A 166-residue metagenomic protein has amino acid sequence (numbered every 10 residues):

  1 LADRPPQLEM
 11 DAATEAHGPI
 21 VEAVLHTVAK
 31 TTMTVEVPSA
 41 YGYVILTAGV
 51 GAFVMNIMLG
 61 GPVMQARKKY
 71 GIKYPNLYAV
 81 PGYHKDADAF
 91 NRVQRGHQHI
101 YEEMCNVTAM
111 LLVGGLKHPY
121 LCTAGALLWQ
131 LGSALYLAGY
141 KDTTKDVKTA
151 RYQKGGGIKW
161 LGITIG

Functional and structural regions predicted by a protein language model:
A2-S39, N76-D86: Transit-peptide-like, low-complexity N-terminal presequences and other terminal intrinsically disordered regions
I20-A23, M33-T47, L111-C122: Helix-coil boundary and interhelical linker segments in multi-pass alpha-helical membrane proteins
V44-N56: Alpha-helical transmembrane segments
F53-K69, Q130-K141: Transmembrane alpha-helical segments that form the membrane-embedded catalytic/substrate-channel core of multi-pass
G61-Q94: Cytosolic, membrane-interface loops and tails of multi-pass inner-membrane proteins
Q98-L111, I163: Core segments of transmembrane alpha-helices that mediate helix-helix packing or line hydrophobic substrate/ligand
C105-H118, T123-A124, L131-T143: Membrane-helix exit/interface motif
L135-I165: Interfacial loop-to-transmembrane junctions
